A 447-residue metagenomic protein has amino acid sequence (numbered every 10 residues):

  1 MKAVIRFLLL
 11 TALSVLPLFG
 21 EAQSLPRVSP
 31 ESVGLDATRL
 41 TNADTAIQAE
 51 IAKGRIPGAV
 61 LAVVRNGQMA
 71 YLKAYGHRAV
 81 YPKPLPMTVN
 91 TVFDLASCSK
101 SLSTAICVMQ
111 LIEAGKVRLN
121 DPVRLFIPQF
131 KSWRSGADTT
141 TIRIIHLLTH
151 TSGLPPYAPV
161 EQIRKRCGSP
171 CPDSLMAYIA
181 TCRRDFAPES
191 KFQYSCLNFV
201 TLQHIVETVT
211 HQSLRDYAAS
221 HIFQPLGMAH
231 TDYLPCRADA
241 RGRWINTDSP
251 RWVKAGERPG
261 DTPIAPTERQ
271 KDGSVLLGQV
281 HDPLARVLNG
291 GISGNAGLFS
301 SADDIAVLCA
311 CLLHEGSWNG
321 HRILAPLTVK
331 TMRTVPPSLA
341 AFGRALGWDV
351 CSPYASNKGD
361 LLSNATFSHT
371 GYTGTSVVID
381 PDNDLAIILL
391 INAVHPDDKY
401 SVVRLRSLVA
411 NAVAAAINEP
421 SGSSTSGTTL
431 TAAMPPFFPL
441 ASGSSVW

Functional and structural regions predicted by a protein language model:
F7-P17: Bacterial N-terminal signal peptides
G20-S24: Boundary at the C-terminal end of the N-terminal hydrophobic targeting segment
P26-L95, K116, S132, T181 (+1 more regions): Short, conserved catalytic-motif segment at the N-terminal edge
D44-I47, L61, G67, F93-N120 (+4 more regions): Active-site SXXK
L119-S135, Q224-L226: Short, glycine/proline-biased beta-turn/loop segments that scaffold the active-site neighborhood
S135-N364: Short, surface-exposed loop or secondary-structure junction motifs that flank catalytic or metal-binding residues
H314, W318, L327-A341, P353-N357 (+1 more regions): Short, gly/Ser/Thr-rich active-site loops of penicillin-recognizing serine hydrolases
T366, T373-A386: Short, surface-exposed beta-strand/loop micro-motifs that present aromatic residues
